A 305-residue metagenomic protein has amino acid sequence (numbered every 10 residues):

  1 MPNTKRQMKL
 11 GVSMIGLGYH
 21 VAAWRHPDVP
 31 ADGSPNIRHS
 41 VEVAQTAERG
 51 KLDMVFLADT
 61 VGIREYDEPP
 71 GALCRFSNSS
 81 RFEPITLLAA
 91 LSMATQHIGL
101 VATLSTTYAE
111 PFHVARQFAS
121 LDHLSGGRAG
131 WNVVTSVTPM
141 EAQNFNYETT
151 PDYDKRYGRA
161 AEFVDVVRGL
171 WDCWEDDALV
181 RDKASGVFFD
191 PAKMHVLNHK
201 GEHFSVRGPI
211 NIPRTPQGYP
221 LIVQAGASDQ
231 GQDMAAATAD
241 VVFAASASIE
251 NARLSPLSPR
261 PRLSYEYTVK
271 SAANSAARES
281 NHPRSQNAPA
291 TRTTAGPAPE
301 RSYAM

Functional and structural regions predicted by a protein language model:
M1-A94, Q217-P220, Y267, T294-G296 (+1 more regions): N-terminal beta1-alpha1-beta2 module of alpha/beta enzyme domains
R6, E110-T238, R260-R262, E266 (+2 more regions): Internal, glycine-rich beta/alpha segment that forms the wall or movable "lid" of small-molecule/cofactor binding
G11, F56, G130-N132, V223 (+1 more regions): Conserved beta-strand positions in the central sheet of alpha/beta enzyme cores
H26-P35, A72-S79, G99-P111, T150-D154 (+1 more regions): The substrate-binding groove and active-site-proximal loops of carbohydrate-active enzymes, especially glycoside
N36, S40, P84, V114 (+3 more regions): Aromatic/hydrophobic pocket-lining residues that form the small-molecule binding cavity in soluble enzyme cores
H39-A47, L87, Q117, F163 (+3 more regions): Alpha-helical packing segments of well-folded alpha/beta enzyme cores
E48, G62-I63, S80-E83, A90-S105 (+4 more regions): Catalytic cores of nucleotide-enabled group-transfer and carboxylate-activating enzymes in metabolic and assembly-line
L52-D59, L100-V101, W131-V134: Short beta-strand segments at enzyme active-site cores
